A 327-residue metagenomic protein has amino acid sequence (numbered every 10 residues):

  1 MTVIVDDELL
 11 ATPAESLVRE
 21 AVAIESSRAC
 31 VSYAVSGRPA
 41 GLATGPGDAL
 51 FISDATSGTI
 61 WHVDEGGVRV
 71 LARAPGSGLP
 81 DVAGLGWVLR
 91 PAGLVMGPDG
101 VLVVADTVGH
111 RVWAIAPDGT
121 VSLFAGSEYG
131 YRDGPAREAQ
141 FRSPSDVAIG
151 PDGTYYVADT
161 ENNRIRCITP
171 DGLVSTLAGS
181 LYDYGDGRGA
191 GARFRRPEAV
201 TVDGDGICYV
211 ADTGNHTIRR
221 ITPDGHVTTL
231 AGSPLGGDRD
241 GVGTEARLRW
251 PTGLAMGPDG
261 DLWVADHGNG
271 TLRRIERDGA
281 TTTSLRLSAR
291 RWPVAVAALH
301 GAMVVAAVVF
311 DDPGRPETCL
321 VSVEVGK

Functional and structural regions predicted by a protein language model:
I4-A40, F51, T56, G67-A92 (+7 more regions): Gly/Pro-rich loop segments of beta-rich domains
T44-G47, M96-D99, I149-D152, V202-D205 (+2 more regions): Residue-level detector of Asp-centered blade-edge/turn motifs that repeat once per structural unit in beta-propeller
A49-F51, W61, V101-V103, T154-Y156 (+3 more regions): Conserved beta-propeller blade signature
A55, T107-V108, T160-E161, T213-G214 (+2 more regions): Short loop/turn segments immediately following the C-termini of beta-strands
G58-H62, H110-A114, N163-C167, L173 (+4 more regions): A short loop-to-beta-strand structural motif that recurs across blades of beta-propeller domains
G86-W113, Y129, Q140-A148, D159-T160: A generic tandem-repeat structural signature
W292-K327: Blade-level signature of beta-propeller repeat domains, shared across WD40, Kelch, NHL, RCC1 and BNR/Asp-box propellers
